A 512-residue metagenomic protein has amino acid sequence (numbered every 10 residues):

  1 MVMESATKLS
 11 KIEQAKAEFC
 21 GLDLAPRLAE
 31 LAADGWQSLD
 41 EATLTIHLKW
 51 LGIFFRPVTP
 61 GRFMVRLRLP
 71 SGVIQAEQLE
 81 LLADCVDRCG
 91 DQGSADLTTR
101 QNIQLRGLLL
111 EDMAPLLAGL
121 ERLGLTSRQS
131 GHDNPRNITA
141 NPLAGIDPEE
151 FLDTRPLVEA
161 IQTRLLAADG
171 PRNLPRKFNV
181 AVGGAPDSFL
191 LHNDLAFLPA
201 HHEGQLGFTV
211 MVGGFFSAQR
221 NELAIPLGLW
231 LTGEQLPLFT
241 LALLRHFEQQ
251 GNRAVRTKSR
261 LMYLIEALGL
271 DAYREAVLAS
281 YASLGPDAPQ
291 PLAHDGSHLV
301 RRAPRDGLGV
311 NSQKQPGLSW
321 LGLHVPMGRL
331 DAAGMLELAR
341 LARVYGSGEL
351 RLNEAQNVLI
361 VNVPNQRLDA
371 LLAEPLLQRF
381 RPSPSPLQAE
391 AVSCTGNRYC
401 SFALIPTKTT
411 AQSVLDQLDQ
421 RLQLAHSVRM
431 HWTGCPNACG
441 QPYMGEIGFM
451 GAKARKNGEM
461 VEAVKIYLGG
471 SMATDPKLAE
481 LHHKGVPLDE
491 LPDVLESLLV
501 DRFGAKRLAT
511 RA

Functional and structural regions predicted by a protein language model:
M1-G52, L190, L236-L299: Charge-rich, low-complexity segments
V2-E4, S10, A29, A33-A42 (+4 more regions): Small-residue-enriched alpha-helical segments and adjacent helix-cap loops that form tight helix-helix packing
V2-S5, R172-E275, Y443-R507: Mobile "lid/hinge" segments at catalytic clefts and subdomain interfaces of large enzymes
H47-F54, L81-Q92, V212, R245-E248 (+2 more regions): Short amphipathic beta-strand starts and helix->beta connectors
P60-G61, A140, S217-A224, N252-S259 (+4 more regions): Short acidic (Asp/Glu) and glycine-rich catalytic loops that position anionic groups and cofactors
Q92-L97, A168-P175, E248-I265, A272 (+5 more regions): Flexible, glycine/charged-enriched surface loops at secondary-structure junctions
G107, E111-D112, L120-G124, E248-N311 (+3 more regions): Terminal amphipathic helices with adjacent charged low-complexity linkers/tails
P304-R305, S312-S319, V325-L352, P487 (+1 more regions): Long hydrophobic segments that form regular secondary structure
